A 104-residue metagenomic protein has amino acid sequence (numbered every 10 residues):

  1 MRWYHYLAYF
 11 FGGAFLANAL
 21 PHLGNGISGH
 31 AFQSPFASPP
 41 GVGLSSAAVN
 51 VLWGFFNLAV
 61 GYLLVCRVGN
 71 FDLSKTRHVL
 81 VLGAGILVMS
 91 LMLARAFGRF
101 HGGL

Functional and structural regions predicted by a protein language model:
M1-L104: Membrane-interface extramembranous regions
